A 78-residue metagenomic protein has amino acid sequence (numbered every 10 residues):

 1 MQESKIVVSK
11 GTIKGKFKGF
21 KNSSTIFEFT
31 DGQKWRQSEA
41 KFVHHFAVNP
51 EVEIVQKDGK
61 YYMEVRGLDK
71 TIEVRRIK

Functional and structural regions predicted by a protein language model:
Q2-K21: Structural detector for short beta-strands of small beta-barrel domains
I6, G67-K78: Short peripheral tails and domain-boundary helices/loops at the edges of structured domains
T12-F17, F29-S38: Short, structured beta-strand/loop micro-motifs enriched in basic residues and often containing a Trp
K18, N22-F27, Y61: Short aromatic-glycine-enriched beta-strand elements
F29, Q56-K57: Acidic surface patches and DE-rich sequence motifs
Q33-W35, V43-H44, D69-T71: Short, surface-exposed beta-strand-loop junctions and turns on beta-sheet-rich folds
A40-V55: Short nucleic-acid-contacting surface segments enriched for D/E, G, S/T with interspersed K/R
A47, G59-G67: Short, Lys/Arg- and Gly-enriched loop/turn segments at beta-strand edges
